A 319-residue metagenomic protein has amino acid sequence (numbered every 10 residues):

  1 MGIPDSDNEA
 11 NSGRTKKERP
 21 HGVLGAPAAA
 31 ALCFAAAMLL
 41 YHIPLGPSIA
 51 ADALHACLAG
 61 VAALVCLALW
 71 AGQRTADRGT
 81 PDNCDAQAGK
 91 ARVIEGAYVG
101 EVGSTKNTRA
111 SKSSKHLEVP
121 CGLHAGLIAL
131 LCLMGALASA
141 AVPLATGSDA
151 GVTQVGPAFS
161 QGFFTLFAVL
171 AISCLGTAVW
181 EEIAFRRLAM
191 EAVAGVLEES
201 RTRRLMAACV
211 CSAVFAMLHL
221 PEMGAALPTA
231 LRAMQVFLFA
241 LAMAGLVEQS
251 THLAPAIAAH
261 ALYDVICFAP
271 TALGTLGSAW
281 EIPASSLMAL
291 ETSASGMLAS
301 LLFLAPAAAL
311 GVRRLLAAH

Functional and structural regions predicted by a protein language model:
I3-E18, R74-P120: Intrinsically disordered, low-complexity terminal tails and inter-domain linkers enriched for S/T/G/P/D/E
P20-G79, K115-L131, G151-S160, F164 (+2 more regions): Alpha-helical transmembrane segments in multi-pass membrane proteins
C33-Y41, L133-L137, S212-P221, A261-L273: Aromatic-anchored segments of alpha-helical transmembrane domains
L45-G46, P221-T229: Membrane-interface helix caps and helix-loop-helix hairpins in membrane proteins
A56-A63, F167-A171, A184, A233-L241 (+2 more regions): Membrane-embedded alpha-helical segments of multi-pass membrane proteins, especially the transmembrane helices
W180-V210, G245-H252: Membrane-interface helix/loop boundary segments of multi-pass membrane proteins
A261-H319: C-terminal membrane module of polytopic membrane proteins
